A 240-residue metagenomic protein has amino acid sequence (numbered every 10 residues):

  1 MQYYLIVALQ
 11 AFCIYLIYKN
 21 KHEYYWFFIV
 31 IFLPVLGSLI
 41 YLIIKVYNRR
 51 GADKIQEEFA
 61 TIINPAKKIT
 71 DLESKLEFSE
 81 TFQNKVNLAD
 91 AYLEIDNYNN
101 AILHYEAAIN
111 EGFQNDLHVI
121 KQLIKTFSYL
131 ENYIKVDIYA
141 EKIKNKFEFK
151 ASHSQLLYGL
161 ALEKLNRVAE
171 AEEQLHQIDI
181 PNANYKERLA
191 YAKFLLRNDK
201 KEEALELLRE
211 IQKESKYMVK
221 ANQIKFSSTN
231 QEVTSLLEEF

Functional and structural regions predicted by a protein language model:
M1-E77, N100-L103, A107-N110: Long, contiguous interaction/recruitment modules in multidomain scaffold/adaptor proteins
I6-V7, G51, S79-V86, Q114-K121 (+3 more regions): Generic helix N-cap/helix-start motif at coil->alpha-helix transitions
D90, K125, L160, K193-F194: Residue-level recognition of tetratricopeptide repeat
F113-K186: Alpha-helical adaptor scaffolds
F194, E203-F240: Terminal, low-structured helical/coil segments at or just beyond the last alpha-helical repeat
